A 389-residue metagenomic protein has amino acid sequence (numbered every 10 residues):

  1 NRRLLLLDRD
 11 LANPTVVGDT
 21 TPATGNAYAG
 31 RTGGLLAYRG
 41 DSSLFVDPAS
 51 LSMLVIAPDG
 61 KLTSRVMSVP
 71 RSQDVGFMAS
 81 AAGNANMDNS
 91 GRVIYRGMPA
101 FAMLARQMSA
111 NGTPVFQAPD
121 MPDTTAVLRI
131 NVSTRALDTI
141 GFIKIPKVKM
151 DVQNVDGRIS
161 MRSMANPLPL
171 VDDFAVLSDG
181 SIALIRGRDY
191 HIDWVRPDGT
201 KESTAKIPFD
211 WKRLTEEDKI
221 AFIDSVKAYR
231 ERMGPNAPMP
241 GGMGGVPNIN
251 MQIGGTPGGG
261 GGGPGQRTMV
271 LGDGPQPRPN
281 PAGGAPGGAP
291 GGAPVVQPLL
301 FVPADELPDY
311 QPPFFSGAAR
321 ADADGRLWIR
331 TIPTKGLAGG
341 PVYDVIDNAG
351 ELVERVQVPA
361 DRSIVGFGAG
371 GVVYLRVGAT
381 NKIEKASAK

Functional and structural regions predicted by a protein language model:
N1-K389: Eukaryotic scaffold repeat domains enriched in small/polar residues
